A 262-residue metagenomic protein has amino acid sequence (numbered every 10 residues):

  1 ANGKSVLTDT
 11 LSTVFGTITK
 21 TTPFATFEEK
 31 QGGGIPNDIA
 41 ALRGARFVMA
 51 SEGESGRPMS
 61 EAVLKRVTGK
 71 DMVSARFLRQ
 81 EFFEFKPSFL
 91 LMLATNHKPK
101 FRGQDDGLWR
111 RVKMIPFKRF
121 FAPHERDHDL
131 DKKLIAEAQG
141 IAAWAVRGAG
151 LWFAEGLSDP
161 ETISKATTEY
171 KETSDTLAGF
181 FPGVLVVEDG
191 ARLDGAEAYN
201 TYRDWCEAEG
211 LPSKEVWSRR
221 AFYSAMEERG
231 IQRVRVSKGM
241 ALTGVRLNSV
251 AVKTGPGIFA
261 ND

Functional and structural regions predicted by a protein language model:
A1-D262: Feature primarily recognizes SF3-like P-loop helicase cores of small DNA viruses
